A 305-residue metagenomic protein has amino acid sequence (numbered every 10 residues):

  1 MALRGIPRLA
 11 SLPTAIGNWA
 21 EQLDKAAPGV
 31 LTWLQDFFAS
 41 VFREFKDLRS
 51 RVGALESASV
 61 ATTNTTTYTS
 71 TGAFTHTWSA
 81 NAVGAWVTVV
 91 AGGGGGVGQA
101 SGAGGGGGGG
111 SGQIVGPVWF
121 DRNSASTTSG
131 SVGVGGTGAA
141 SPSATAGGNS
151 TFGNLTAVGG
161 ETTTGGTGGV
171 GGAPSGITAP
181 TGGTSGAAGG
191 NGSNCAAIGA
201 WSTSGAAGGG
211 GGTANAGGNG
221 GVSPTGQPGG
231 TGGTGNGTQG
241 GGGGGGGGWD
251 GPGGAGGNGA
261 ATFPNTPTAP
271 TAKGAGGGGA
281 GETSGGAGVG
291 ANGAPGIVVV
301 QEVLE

Functional and structural regions predicted by a protein language model:
M1-R49: Extracellular "spike/adhesin" assembly and maturation modules and analogous cytosolic coiled-coil scaffolds
A39-S70, G211, V222: Glycine-rich, low-complexity segments
T67-S79, V89-N154, G246-N265, G276-V300: Glycine-rich strand-loop-strand elements at beta-sheet edges
V83-A85: Short beta-strand/loop motifs in extracellular/secreted proteins, especially within beta-sandwich accessory domains
G96-G104, G109-G230: Secretome/extracellular-domain signature
A157, K273-G274: Bulky hydrophobic/aromatic "packing anchor" residues in well-ordered structure
G237-G242: Short Lys/Arg-enriched alpha/beta "domain-start" segment
E302-E305: Ser/Thr/Pro-rich, low-complexity mucin-like regions that serve as glycosylated stalks/linkers or repetitive adhesive
